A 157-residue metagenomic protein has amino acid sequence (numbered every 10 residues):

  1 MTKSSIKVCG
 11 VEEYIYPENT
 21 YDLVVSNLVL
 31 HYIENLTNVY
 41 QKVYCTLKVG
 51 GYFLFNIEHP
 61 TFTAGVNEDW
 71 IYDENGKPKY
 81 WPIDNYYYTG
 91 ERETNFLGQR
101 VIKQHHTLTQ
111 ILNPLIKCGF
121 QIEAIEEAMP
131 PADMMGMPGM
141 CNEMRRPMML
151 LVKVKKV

Functional and structural regions predicted by a protein language model:
M1-E13: Conserved SAM-binding strand-loop segment of SAM-dependent methyltransferases
E12-V24: A short acidic, Gly/Pro-enriched loop at the edge of an enzyme's catalytic core that lines a small-molecule cofactor
D22-T37: A short SAM/SAH-binding and catalytic strip from SAM-dependent methyltransferases
T37-Y52: A short glycine-rich, Lys/Arg-flanked "PGG" loop and its adjoining helix->strand segment in the class I
Y52-G90: Conserved class I S-adenosyl-L-methionine
I57, T61-W70, N95-Q110: Acceptor-substrate binding/catalytic loop of class I
E91, I102-E126: Short alpha-helix
C118-F120, P138-V157: Core SAM-dependent methyltransferase catalytic element
